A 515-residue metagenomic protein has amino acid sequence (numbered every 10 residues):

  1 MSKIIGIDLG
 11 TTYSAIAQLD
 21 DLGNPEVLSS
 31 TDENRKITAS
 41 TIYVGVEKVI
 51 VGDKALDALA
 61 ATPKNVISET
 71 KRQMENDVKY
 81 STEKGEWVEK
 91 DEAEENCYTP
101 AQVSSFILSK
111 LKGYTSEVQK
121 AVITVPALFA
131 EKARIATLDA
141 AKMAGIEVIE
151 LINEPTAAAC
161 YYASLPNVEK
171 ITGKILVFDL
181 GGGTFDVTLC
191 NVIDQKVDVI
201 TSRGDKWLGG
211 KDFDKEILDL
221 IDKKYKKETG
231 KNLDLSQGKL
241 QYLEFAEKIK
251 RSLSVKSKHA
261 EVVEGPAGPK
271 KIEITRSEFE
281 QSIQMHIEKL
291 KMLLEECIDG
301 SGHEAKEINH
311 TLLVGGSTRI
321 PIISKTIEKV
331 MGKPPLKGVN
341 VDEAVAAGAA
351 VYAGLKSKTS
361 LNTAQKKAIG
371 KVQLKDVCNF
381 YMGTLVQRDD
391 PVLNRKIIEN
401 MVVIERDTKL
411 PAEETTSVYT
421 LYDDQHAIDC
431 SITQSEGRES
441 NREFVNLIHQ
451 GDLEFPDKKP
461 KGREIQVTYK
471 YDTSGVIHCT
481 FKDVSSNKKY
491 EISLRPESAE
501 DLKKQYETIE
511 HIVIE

Functional and structural regions predicted by a protein language model:
M1-N76, C97, T115-E515: Oxyanion-binding/catalytic loops of NTP- or PPi-dependent enzymes
K84-N96, K271-I272: Short, conserved non-catalytic motifs in the polymerase core
T99-L111: Amphipathic alpha-helical coiled-coil/leucine-zipper-like oligomerization segments
